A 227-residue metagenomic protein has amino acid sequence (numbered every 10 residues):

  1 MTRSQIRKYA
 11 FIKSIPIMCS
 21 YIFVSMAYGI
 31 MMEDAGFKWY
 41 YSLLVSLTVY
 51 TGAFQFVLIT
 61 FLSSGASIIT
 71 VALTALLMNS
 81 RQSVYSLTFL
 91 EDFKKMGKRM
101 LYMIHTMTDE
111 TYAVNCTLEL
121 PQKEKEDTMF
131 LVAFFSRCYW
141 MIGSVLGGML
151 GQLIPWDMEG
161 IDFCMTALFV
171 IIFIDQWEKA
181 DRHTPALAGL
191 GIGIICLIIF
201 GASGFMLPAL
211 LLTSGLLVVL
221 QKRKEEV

Functional and structural regions predicted by a protein language model:
M1-V49, T60-I69, L73, E225-V227: Helix-loop-helix hairpins and the membrane-proximal interhelical loops of multi-pass alpha-helical transport proteins
T2-R3, L73-D162: Helix-loop-helix junctions within the multi-pass membrane cores of secondary transporters/permeases
I15, C19-I22, L43, L47-T48 (+6 more regions): Residue-level signature of the transmembrane alpha-helical core of multi-pass small-molecule transporters
F23-A27, Y40, T51-L58, R81-S83 (+2 more regions): Transmembrane helix boundary and interhelical junction motifs in multipass membrane proteins
Y50-A53, L77-V84, L168-I174, G193-I194 (+1 more regions): Alpha-helical transmembrane segments and their membrane-interface exit regions
V84-D92, V114-L120, I171-E178, L216-V227: C-terminal ends of transmembrane helices
D127-P208, V219: Membrane-embedded alpha-helical modules
